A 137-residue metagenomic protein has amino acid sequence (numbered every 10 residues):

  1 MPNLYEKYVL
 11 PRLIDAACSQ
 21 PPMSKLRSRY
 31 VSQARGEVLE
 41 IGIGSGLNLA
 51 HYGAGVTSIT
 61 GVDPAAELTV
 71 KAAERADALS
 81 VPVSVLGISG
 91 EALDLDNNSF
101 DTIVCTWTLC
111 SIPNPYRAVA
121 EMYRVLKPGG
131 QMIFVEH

Functional and structural regions predicted by a protein language model:
M1-P21: Class I SAM-dependent methyltransferase Rossmann-like catalytic core, especially the SAM/SAH-binding loop
A17-E37, L47-N48: Conserved alpha-helix/loop element of class I SAM-dependent methyltransferases that forms part of the SAM/SAH-binding
L39-I41, S45-A92: Class I SAM-dependent methyltransferase SAM/SAH-binding core
E91-I103: A short acidic, Gly/Pro-enriched loop at the edge of an enzyme's catalytic core that lines a small-molecule cofactor
D101-N114: A short SAM/SAH-binding and catalytic strip from SAM-dependent methyltransferases
Y116-P128: A short glycine-rich, Lys/Arg-flanked "PGG" loop and its adjoining helix->strand segment in the class I
G129-E136: Conserved beta-strand signature within the Rossmann-like core of class I S-adenosyl-L-methionine
